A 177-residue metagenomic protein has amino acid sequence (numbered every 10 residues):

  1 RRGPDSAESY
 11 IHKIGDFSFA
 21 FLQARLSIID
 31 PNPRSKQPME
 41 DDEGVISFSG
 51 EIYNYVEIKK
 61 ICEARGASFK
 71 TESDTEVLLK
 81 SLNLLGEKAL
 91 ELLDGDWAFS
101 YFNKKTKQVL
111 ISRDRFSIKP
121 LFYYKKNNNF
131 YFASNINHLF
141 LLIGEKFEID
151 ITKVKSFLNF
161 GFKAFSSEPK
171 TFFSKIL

Functional and structural regions predicted by a protein language model:
R1-L177: Cysteine-centered catalytic environments shared across enzyme families
